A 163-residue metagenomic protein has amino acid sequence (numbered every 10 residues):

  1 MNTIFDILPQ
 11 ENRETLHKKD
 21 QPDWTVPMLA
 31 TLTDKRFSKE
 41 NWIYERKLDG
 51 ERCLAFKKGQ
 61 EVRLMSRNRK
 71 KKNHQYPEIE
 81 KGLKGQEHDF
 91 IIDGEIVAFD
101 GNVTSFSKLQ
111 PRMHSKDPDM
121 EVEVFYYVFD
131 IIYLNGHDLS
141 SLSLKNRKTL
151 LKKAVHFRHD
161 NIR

Functional and structural regions predicted by a protein language model:
M1-R163: Catalytic cores of nucleic-acid ligases and guanylyltransferases
